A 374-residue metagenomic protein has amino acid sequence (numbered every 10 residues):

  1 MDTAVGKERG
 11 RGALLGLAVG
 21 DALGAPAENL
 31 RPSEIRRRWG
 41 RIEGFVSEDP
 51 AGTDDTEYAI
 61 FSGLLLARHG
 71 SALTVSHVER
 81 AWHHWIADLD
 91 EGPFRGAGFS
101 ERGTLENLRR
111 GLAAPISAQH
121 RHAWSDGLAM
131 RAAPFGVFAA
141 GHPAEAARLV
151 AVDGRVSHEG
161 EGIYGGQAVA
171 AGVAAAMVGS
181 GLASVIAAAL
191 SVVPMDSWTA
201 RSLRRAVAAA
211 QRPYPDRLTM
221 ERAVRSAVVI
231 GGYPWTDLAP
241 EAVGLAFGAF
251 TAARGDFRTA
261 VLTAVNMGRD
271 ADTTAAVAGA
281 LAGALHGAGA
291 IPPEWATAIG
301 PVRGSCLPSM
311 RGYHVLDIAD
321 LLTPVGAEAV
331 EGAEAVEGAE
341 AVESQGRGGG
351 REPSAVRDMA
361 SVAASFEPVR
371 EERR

Functional and structural regions predicted by a protein language model:
M1-R374: Structured, active/binding-site neighborhoods that engage oxygen-rich ligands
